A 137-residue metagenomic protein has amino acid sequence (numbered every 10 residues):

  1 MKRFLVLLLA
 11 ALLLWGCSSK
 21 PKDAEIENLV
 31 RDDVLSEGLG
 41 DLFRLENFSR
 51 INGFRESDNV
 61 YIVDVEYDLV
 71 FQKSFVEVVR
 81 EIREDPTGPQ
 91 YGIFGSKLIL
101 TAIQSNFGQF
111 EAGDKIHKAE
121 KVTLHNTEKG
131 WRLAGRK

Functional and structural regions predicted by a protein language model:
M1-W15: Sec-dependent bacterial lipoprotein signal peptides
C17-K137: Cystatin/cathelin-like cysteine-protease inhibitor module
